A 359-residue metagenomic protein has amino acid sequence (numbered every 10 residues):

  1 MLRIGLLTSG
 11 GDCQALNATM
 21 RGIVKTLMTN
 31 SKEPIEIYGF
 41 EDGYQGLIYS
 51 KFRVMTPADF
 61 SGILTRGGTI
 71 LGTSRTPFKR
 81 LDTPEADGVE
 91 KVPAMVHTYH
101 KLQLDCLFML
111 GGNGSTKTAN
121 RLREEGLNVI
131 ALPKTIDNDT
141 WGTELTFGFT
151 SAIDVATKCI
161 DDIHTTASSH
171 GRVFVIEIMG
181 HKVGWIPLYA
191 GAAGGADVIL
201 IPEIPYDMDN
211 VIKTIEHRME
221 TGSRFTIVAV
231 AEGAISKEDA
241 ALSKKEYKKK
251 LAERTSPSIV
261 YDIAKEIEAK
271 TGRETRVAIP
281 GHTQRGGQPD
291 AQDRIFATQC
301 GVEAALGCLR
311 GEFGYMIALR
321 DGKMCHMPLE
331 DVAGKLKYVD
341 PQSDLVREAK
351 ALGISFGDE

Functional and structural regions predicted by a protein language model:
M1-T8, T19-Q103, G114, S236-A241 (+6 more regions): A cross-family phosphate/adenosyl-ligand binding-site feature
L7-N17, M179: Short, glycine-rich nucleotide/cofactor-binding loops
S9-D12, F40-Q45, R75-T76, G112-S115 (+6 more regions): Short, ordered loop/turn segments at secondary-structure junctions
T19-I23, N113-L127, P187: Short Gly/Thr/Asp-enriched flexible loops that form oxyanion-binding sites at enzyme active sites
S31-K32, L122-T146, I153, L200-D207: Short, acidic/small-residue loops that bind anionic groups at enzyme active sites
T98, M109-G111, A119-R121, F149-H170 (+1 more regions): Accessory alpha-helical/coil subdomains and C-terminal extensions that flank or cap enzyme catalytic cores
I263, I267, Q288, D293-C300: A C-terminal functional module that forms or caps the active site or interfaces directly with catalytic machinery
